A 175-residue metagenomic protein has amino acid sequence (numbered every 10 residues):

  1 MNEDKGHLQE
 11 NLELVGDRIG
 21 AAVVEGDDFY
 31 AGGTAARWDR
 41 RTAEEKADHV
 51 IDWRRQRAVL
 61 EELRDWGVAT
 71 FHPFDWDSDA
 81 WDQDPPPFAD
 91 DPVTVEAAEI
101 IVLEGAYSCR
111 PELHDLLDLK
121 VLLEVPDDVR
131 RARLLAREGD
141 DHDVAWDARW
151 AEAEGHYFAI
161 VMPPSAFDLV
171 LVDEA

Functional and structural regions predicted by a protein language model:
M1-G16: Glycine-rich phosphate-binding P-loop
N2-E3, W76, W150: Tryptophan-centric aromatic hotspots in well-structured domains and transmembrane helices
K5, I19, G26: Metabolite-binding pocket within alpha/beta catalytic cores that recognizes anionic/polar moieties
G16-R18, A97: Short, well-ordered coil/turn elements that cap or connect secondary structure elements
A21-E25, A31-P87, I100: Conserved nucleotide-sensing/catalytic segment adjacent to the nucleotide-binding pocket in NTP-handling enzymes
A21-V23, K120-L122, D168-V170: Conserved beta-strand scaffold positions in the cores of enzyme catalytic domains, especially in NTP/NDP-utilizing
D84-R137: ATP-dependent NMP and nucleoside kinases share a basic, alpha-helical "lid"
R110, G139-A175: Small-molecule kinase domains that catalyze NTP-dependent phosphoryl transfer to phosphate-bearing small molecules
